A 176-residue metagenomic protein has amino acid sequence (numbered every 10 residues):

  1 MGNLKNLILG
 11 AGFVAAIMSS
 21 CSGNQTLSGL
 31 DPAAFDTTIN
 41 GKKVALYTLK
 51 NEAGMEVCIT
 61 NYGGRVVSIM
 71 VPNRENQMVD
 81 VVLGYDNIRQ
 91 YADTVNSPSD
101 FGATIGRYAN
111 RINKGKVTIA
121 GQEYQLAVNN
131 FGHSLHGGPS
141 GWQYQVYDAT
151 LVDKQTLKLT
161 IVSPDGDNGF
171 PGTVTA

Functional and structural regions predicted by a protein language model:
M1-I8: Bacterial N-terminal signal peptides that target proteins for export
F13-V14: Short, linear, compositionally biased motifs with a strong N-terminal bias
M18-S20: C-terminal motif of bacterial Sec signal peptides marking the signal peptidase cleavage site
S22-A176: Surface-exposed acidic/polar loop and edge beta-strand patches at domain peripheries
